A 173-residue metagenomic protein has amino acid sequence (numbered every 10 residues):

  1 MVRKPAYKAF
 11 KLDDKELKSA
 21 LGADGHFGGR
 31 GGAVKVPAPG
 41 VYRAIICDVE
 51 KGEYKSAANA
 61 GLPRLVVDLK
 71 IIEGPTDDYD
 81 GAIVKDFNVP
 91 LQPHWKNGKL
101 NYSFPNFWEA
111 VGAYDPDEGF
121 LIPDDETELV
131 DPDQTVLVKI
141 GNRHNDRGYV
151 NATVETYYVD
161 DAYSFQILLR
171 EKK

Functional and structural regions predicted by a protein language model:
M1-K173: Short beta-rich binding modules
